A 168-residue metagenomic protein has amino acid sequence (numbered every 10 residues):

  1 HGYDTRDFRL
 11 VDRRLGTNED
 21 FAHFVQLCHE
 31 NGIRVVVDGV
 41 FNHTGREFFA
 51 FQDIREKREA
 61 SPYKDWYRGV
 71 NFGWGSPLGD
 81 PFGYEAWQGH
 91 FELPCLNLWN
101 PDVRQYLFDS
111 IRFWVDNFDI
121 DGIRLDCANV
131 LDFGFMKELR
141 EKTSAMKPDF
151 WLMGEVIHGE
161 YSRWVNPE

Functional and structural regions predicted by a protein language model:
G2-V11, F41-F82, E141, S162 (+1 more regions): Aromatic- and acidic-residue-enriched segments that line the glycan-binding/catalytic groove of carbohydrate-active
Y3-V37: Aromatic- and glycine-enriched glycan-recognition loops and surfaces that form the carbohydrate-binding subsites
D4, D80-L96: N-terminal small/glycine-rich loop or linker at the start of catalytic domains across soluble metabolic enzymes
F8, C28, D38, L107 (+3 more regions): Conserved, mostly hydrophobic/aromatic
F21-V25, I111-R112, M136-R140: Generic structural signal for well-ordered alpha-helices, preferentially at hydrophobic/aromatic core positions
G32-V36, I120-R124, D149-M153: Structural preference for beta-strand elements that scaffold enzyme active sites
F41-H43, F91-E92, Q105-F133: Active-site groove signature of glycoside hydrolases
H43, R55, D116, D126-E168: Active-site-proximal helices and loops of the catalytic beta/alpha 8
